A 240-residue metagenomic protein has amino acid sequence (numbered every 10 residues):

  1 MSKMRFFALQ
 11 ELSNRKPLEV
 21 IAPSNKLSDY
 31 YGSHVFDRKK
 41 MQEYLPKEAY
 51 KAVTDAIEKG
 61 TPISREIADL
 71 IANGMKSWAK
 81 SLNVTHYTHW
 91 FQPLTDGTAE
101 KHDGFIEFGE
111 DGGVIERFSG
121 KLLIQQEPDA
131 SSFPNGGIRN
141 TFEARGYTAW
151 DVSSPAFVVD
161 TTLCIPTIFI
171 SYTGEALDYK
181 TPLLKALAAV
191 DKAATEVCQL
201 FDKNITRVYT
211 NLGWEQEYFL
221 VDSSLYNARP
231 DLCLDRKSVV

Functional and structural regions predicted by a protein language model:
M4-F7, S13-G120, I124-N140: Histidine/acidic residue-rich metal-binding segments in metalloenzymes
E143-V240: Glycine-rich, acidic/polar active-site loops that bind/position phosphate-bearing ligands
